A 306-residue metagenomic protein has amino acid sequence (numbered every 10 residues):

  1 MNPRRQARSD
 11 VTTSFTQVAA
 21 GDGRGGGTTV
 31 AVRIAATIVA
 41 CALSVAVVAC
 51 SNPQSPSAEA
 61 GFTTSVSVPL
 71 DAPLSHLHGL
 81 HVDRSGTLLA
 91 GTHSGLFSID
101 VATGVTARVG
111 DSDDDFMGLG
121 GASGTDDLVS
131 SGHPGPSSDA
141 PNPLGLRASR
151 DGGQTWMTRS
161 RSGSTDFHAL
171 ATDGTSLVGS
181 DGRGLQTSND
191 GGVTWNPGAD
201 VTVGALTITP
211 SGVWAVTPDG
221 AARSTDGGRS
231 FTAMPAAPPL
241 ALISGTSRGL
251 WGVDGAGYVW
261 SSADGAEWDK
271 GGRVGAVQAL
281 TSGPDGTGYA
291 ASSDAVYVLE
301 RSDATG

Functional and structural regions predicted by a protein language model:
A46-A49: C-terminal motif of bacterial Sec signal peptides marking the signal peptidase cleavage site
S51-P53: Bacterial signal peptide processing site
P69-F97, D115-G118: Beta-strand-rich domains and repeat architectures in extracellular enzymes and scaffolds, especially beta-propellers
P69-P73, V109-S112, S160-G163, N196-V201 (+2 more regions): Surface loop/turn motifs at the tips and blade-to-blade linkers of beta-strand repeat domains
H76-G79, D114-A122, S164-T172, V201-P210 (+2 more regions): Repeated scaffold domains used in trafficking and secretory/extracellular systems, primarily beta-propellers
G95-V109, P143-R159, Q186-P197, A222-A233 (+2 more regions): Asp-box/BNR beta-propeller loop motif
S137-P143, S180, V216: Short, solvent-exposed loop/turn segments at conserved positions within beta-propeller repeat blades
T281-G306: Blade-level signature of beta-propeller repeat domains, shared across WD40, Kelch, NHL, RCC1 and BNR/Asp-box propellers
